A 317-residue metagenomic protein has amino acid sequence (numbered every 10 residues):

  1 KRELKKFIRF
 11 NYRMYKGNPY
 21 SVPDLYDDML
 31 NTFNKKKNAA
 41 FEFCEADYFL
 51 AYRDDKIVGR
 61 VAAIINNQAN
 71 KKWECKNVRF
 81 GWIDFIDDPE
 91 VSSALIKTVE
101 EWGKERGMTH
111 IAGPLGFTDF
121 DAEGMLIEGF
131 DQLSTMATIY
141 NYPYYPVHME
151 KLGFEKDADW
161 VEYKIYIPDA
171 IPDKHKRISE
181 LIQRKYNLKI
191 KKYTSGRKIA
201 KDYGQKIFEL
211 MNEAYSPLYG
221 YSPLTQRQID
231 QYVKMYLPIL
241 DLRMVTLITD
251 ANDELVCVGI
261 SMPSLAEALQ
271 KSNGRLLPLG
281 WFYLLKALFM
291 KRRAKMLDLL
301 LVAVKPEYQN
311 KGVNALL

Functional and structural regions predicted by a protein language model:
N11-D54, V61-K71, K192-V304: A conserved beta-strand-loop-helix scaffold within acyl/acetyltransferase catalytic domains
A46, N77, A158-W160: Extracellular structured ligand-interaction cores
K71-G153, R275-L317: Acyl-donor binding region in acyl/amide transferases
T109-G116, D157-K164, L247: A structural signal for short, well-ordered beta-strand segments and their strand-loop junctions that often border
F117-M125, D159, Y166, P263-Q270: Flexible glycine/acidic-rich beta-alpha junction loops that bind and position SAM and/or redox cofactors in anaerobic
I139-G220: Acyltransferase donor/substrate-recognition loop-hinge adjacent to the catalytic core
